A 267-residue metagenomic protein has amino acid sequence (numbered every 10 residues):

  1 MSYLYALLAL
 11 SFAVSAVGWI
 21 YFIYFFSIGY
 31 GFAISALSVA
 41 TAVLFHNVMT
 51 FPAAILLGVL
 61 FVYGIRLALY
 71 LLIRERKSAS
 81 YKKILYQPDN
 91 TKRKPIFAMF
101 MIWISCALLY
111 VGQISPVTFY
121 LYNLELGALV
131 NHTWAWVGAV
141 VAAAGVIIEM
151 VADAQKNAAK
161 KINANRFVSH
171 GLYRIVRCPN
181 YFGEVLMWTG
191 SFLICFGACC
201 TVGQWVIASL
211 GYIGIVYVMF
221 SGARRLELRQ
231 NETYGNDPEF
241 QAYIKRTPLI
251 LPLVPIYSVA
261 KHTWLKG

Functional and structural regions predicted by a protein language model:
Y3-S11, S15, Y21, A33-I65 (+2 more regions): Hydrophobic transmembrane alpha-helices
I20-F25, L72-S78, R225-E227: Helix-to-loop transition at the C-terminal end of transmembrane segments
F26-I28, I96-Y110, R177-E184: Select subsegments of transmembrane alpha-helices in polytopic membrane proteins, especially boundary-proximal
F32-S35, A79-M101, R166-Y173: Juxtamembrane helix-capping/reentrant segments at transmembrane boundaries
P52-F97: A basic- and aromatic-enriched beta-loop-alpha substructure that forms the phosphate/nucleotide- and DNA/RNA-contacting
E75-S78, K94-C106, N131-W134: Short, amphipathic alpha-helical segments
